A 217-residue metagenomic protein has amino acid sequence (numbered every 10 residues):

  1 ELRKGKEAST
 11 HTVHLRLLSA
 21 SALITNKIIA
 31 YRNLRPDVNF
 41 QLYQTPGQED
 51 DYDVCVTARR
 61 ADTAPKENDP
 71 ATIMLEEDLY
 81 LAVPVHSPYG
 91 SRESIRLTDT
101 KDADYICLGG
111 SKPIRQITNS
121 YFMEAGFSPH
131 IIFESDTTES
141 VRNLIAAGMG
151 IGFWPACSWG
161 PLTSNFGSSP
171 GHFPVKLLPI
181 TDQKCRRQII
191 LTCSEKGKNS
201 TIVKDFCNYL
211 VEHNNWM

Functional and structural regions predicted by a protein language model:
E1-L15, P70-A71, S91: Short helix-loop hinge/linker segments at domain boundaries
S9-T63: Central regulatory/effector-binding core of bacterial HTH transcription factors
V38-T45, C107-L108, S128-T137: Short beta-strand-to-loop elements that line the ligand-binding cleft of bilobed periplasmic-binding protein-like
F40, K66-T72, E76-D78, E139-E195: Beta-alpha-beta core module
T63-A64, H86-I95, D182-C185, K196-I202: Short helix-loop capping/hinge motifs at secondary-structure junctions, enriched in acidic/polar residues
P65-L79, V83-Y105: Flexible hinge/capping segments at coil-to-helix
Y89-G90, A103-A125, N199-C207: Secondary-structure junction motif
D182-M217: Extended ligand-binding regions for polar small-molecule ligands
